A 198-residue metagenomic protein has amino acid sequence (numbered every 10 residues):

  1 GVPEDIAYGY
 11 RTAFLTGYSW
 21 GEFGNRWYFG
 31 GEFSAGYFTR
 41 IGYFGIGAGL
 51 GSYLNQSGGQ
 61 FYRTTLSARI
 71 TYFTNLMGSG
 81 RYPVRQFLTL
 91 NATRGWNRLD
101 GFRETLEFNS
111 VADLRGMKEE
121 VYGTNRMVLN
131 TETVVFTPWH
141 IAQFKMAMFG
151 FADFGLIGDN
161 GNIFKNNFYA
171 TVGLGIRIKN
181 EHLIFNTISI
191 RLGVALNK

Functional and structural regions predicted by a protein language model:
G1-V2, N75: Intrinsically disordered, low-complexity boundary segments flanking structured domains
P3-A7: Edge/loop elements at the starts and ends of beta-strands within beta-rich repeat scaffolds
T12-S19, R26-K198: C-terminal transmembrane beta-barrel domains of outer membrane proteins
